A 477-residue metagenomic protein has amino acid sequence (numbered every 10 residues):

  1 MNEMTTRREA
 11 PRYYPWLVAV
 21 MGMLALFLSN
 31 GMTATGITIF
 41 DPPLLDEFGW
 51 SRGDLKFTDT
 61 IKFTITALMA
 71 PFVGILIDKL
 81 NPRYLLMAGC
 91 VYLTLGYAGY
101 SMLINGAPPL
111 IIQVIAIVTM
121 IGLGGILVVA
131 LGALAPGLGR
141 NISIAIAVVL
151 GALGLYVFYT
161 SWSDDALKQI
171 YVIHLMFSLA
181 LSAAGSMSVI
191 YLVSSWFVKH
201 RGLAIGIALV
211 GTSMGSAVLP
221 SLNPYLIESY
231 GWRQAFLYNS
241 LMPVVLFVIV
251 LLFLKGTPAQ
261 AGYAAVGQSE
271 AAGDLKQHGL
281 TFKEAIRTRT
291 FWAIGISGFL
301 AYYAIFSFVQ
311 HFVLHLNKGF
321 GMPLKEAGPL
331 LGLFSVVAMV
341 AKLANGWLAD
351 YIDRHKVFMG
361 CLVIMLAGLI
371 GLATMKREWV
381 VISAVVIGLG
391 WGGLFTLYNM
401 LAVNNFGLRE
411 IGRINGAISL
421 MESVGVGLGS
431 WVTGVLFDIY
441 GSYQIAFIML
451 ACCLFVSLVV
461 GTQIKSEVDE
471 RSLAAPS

Functional and structural regions predicted by a protein language model:
L17-R52, M69-V73, L219-P220, F308-V313: Extracytoplasmic
T33-D41, K283-N345: Extracytoplasmic gate region of multi-pass secondary transporters
L44, G132-L134, A183-F197, G393-F406: Intracellular juxtamembrane helix-capping segments at the cytosolic ends of symmetry-related transmembrane helices
L68-G106, N141-I142, I352-H355: Conserved MFS/SLC helix-loop-helix module at the cytosolic interface between two early adjacent transmembrane helices
L85-A98, A147-G154, K356-I370: Structural signature of the two symmetry-related core transmembrane helices
L175-V210: Cytoplasmic helix-loop-helix junction between adjacent transmembrane helices in 12-TM secondary transporters
I207, T212-A259: Helix-loop-helix hairpin linking two adjacent transmembrane segments in secondary transporters
G332-L401: C-terminal transmembrane helical hairpin of 12-TM major facilitator-type secondary transporters
